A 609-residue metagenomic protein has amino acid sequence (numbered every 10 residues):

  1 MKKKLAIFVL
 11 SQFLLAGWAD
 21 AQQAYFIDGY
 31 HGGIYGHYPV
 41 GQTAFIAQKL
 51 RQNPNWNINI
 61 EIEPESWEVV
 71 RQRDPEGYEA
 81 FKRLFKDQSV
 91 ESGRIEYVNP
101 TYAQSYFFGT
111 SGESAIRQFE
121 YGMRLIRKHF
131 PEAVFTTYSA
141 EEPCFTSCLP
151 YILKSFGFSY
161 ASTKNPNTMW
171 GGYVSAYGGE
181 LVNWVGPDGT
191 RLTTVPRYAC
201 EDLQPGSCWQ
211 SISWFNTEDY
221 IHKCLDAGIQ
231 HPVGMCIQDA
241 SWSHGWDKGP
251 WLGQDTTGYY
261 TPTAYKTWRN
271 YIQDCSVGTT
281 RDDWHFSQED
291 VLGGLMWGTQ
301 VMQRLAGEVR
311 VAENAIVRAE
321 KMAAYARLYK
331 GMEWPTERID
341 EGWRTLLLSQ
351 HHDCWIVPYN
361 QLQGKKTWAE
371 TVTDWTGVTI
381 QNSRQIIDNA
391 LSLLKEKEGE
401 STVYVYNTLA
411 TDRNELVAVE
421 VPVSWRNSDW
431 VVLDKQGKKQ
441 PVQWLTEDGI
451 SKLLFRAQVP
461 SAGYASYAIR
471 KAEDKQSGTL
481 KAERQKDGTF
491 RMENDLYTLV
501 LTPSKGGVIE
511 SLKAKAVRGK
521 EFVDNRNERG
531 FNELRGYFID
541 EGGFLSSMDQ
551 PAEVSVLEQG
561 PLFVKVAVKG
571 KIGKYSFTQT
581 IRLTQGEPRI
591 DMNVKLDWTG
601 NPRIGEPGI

Functional and structural regions predicted by a protein language model:
M1-K4: Positively charged n-region of N-terminal signal peptides that target proteins for export
I7-A16: Bacterial N-terminal signal peptides
A21-R117, I126-K128, S155-S159, W297 (+4 more regions): N-terminal catalytic cores of secreted or lumenal carbohydrate-active enzymes
Q23-G36, G178-K397, T408, L454-V459: Active-site and substrate-binding clefts of carbohydrate-active enzymes
I27-Y38, E61-R71, P100-I116, P131-C144 (+4 more regions): The substrate-binding groove and active-site-proximal loops of carbohydrate-active enzymes, especially glycoside
S92, V98, T146-C208: Surface-exposed loop and adjacent secondary-structure segments within mature catalytic domains
A115-C148, I152-S155, E218-C236: CE4/NodB-like, metal-dependent polysaccharide N-deacetylase domain that modifies extracellular/periplasmic N-acetylated
Q210, T336-D340, L348-P602, P607-G608: Catalytic and substrate-binding regions of extracellular carbohydrate-active enzymes, especially polysaccharide lyases
